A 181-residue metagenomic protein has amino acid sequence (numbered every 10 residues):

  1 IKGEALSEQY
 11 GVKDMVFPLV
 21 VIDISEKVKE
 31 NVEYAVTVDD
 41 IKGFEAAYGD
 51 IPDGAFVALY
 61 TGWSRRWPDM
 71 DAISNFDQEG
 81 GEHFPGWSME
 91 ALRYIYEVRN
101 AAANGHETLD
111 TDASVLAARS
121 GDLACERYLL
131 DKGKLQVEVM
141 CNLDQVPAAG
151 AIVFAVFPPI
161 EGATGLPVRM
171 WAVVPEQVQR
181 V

Functional and structural regions predicted by a protein language model:
I1-V181: Active-/binding-site microenvironments in catalytic and ligand-binding cores
